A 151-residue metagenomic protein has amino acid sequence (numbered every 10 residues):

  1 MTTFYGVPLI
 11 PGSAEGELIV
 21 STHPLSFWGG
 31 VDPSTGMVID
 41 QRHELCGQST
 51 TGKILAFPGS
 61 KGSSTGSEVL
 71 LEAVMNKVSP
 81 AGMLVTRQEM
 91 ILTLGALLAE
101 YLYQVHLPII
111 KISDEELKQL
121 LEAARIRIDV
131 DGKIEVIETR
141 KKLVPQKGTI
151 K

Functional and structural regions predicted by a protein language model:
T3-P11, I19-G132: Feature captures the catalytic cores and cofactor-binding loops of soluble hydro-lyases/lyases that act on carboxylate
K133-K151: Phosphate/diphosphate-binding glycine-rich loops and adjacent basic-rich segments that engage nucleotide
